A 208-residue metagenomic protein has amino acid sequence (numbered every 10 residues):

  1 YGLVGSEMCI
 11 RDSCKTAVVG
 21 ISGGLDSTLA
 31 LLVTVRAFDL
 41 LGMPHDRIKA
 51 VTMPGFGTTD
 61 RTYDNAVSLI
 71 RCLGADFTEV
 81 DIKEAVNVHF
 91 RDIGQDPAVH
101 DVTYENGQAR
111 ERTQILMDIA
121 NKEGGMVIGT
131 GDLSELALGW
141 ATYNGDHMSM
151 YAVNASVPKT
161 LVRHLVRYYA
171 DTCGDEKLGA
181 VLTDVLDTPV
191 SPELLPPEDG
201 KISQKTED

Functional and structural regions predicted by a protein language model:
S6-E7, R11-D208: ATP/NTP-dependent adenylation/nucleotidyl-transfer catalytic domains that generate, transfer, or process NMP-activated
